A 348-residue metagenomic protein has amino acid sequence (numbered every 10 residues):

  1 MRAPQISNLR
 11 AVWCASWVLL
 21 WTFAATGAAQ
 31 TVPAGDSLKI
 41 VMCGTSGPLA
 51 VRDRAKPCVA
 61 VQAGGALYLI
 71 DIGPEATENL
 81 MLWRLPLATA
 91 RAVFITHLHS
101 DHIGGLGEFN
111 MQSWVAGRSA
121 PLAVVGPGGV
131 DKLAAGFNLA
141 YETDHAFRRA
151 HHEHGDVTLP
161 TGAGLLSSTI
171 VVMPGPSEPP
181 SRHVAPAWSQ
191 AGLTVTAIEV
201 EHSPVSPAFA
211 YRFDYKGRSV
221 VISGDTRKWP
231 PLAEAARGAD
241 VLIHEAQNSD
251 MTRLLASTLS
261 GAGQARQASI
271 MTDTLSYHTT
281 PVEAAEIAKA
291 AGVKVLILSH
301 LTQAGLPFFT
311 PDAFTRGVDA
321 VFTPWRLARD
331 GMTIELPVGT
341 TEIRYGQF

Functional and structural regions predicted by a protein language model:
M1-L9: N-terminal secretory signal peptides that target proteins for export/translocation
Q5, C14, G162-L166: Intrinsically disordered, low-complexity segments
V12-A25: Bacterial N-terminal signal peptides
A29-V221, F309-E342: Binuclear metal-dependent hydrolase catalytic cores
F209-A210, K216-V221, R227-G331: Cap/insert and terminal regions of metallo-dependent hydrolase folds
I343-F348: A polyampholytic, Gly/Pro-enriched intrinsically disordered region
